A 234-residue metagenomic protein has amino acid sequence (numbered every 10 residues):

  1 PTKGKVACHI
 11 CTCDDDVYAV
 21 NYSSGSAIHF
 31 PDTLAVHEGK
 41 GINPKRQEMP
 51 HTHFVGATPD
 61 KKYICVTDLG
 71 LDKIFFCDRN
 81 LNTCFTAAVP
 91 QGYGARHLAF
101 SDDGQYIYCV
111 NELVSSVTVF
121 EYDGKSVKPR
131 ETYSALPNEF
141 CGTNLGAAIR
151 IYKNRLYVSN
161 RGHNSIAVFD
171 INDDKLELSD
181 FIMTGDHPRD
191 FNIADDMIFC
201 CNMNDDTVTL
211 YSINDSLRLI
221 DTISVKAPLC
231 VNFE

Functional and structural regions predicted by a protein language model:
P1, T33-A35, G39-R46, N82-A88 (+3 more regions): A short beta-strand motif characteristic of beta-propeller blades
P1-V36: A generic, well-ordered mixed alpha/beta core segment in the N-terminal half of proteins
K3-V17, G41-D60, V89-G104, A135-K153 (+2 more regions): Beta-rich, blade/repeat-based domains predominating in secreted/periplasmic proteins but also intracellular
A19-S24, V66-L69, C109-L113, V158-R161 (+1 more regions): Conserved beta-strand positions in repeat-built beta-propeller and related beta-rich domains
G25-I28, D72-I74, S115-V117, N164-I166 (+1 more regions): Structural signal for beta-propeller blades
D32-L34, R79-N80, F120-V127, F169-K175 (+1 more regions): Short loop/turn segments immediately following beta-strands, especially the blade-tip and inter-blade linker loops
K61-S115: Loop-centered beta-sheet repeat module
M203-T209, L219-E234: Blade-level signature of beta-propeller repeat domains, shared across WD40, Kelch, NHL, RCC1 and BNR/Asp-box propellers
